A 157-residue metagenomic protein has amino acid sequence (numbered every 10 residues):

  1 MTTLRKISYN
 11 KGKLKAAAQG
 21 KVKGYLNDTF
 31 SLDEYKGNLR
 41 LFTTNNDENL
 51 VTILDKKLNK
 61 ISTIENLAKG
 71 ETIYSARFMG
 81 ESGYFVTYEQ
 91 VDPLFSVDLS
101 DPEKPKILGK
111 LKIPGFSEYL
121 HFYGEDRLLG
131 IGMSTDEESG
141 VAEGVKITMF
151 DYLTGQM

Functional and structural regions predicted by a protein language model:
M1-M157: Beta-sheet-rich non-transmembrane sensory/scaffold domains
